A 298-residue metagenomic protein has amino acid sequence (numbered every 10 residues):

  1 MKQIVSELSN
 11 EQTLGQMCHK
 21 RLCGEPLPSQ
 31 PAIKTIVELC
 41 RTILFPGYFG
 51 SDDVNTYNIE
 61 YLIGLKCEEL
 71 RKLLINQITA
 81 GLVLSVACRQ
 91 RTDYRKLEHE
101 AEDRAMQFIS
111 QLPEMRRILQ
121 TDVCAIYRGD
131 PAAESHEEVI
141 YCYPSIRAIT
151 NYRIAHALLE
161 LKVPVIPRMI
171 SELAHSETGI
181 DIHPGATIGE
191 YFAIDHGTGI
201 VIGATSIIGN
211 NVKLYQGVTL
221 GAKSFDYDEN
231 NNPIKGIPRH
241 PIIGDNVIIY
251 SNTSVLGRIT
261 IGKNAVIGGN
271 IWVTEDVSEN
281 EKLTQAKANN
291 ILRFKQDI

Functional and structural regions predicted by a protein language model:
M1-M169, I298: Terminal amphipathic alpha-helical/low-complexity segments used for targeting or macromolecular assembly
A174-I291, K295: Structural signal for interior beta-strand "rungs" in well-ordered beta-sheet cores of soluble enzyme domains
